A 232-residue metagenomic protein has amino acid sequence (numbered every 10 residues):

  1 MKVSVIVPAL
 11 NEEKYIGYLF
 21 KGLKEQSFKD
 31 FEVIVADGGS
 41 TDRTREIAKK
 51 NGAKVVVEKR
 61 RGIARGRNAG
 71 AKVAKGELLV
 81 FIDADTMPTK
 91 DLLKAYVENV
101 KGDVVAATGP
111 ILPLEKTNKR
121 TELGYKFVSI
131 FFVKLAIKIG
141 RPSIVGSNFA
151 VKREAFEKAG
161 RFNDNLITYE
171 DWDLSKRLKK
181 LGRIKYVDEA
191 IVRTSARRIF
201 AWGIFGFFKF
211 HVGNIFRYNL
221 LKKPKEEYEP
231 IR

Functional and structural regions predicted by a protein language model:
K2-S4, E32, D173: Cell-envelope/extracellular polymer assembly enzymes that use nucleotide-activated donors
K21-D30: Short, acidic, metal-binding catalytic loop of nucleotide-sugar glycosyltransferases
D37-R45, T86: A conserved acidic beta->alpha catalytic loop
E58-A74: Glycine-rich, basic loop-to-helix element that forms the pyrophosphate-binding segment of sugar-nucleotide handling
L79: Short aromatic/hydrophobic "clamp" motif used to bind/position activated sugar donors
D91-R120: Conserved donor NDP-sugar-binding/catalytic core segment of glycosyltransferases
T108-E115, T121-G146: Short, flexible, basic/aromatic active-site loop/helix in glycosyltransferases
T168-L174: Acidic donor-binding loop at a coil-to-helix junction in glycosyltransferase catalytic cores that engages
